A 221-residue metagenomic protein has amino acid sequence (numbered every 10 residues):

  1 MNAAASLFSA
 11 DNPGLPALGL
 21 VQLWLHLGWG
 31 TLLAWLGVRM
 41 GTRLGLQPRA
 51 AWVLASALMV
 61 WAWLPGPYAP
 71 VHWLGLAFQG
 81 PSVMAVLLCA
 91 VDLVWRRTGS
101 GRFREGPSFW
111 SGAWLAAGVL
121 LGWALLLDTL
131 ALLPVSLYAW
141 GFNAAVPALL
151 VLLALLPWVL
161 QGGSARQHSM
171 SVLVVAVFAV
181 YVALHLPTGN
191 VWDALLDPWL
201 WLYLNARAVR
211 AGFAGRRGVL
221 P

Functional and structural regions predicted by a protein language model:
M1-S82: N-terminal topogenic module of multi-pass integral membrane proteins
W24-G37, G80-T98, P147-V159, W199-G215: Hydrophobic cores of alpha-helical transmembrane segments in multi-pass inner/ER membrane proteins, independent
A51-M59, H168-V182: Central hydrophobic cores of alpha-helical transmembrane segments in multi-pass integral membrane proteins
W63-V71, L126-S136, V182-G189: Juxtamembrane "helix-exit" motif on the non-cytosolic side of transmembrane helices
V71-Q79, E105-P107, S136-A145, N190-L200: Non-cytosolic membrane-interface motifs at loop->transmembrane helix junctions
S82-Q161: Membrane-proximal helix-loop-helix units in multi-pass membrane proteins
V159-V172, Y181-A194: Membrane-helix boundary connector in multi-pass membrane proteins
R216-P221: Short, charged juxtamembrane terminal tails flanking transmembrane helices
